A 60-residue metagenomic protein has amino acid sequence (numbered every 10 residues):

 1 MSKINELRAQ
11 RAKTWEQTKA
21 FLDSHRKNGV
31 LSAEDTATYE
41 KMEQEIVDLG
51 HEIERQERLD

Functional and structural regions predicted by a protein language model:
M1-D60: Intrinsically disordered, low-complexity terminal tails
